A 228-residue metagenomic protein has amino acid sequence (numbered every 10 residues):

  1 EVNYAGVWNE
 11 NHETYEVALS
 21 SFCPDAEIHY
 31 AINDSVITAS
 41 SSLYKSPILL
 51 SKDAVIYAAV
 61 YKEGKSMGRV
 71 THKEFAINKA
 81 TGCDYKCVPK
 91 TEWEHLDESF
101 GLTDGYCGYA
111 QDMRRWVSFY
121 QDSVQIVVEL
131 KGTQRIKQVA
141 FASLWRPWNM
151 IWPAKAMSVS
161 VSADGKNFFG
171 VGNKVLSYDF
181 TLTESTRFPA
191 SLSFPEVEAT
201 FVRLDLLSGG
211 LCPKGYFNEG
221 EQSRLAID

Functional and structural regions predicted by a protein language model:
E1-Q125, L144: Short, compositionally stereotyped local motifs that mark structural "simplifiers"
L50, D179-S185: Short proline/glycine- and polar residue-rich coil/turn motifs
K79, L96, I151, M157-S160 (+1 more regions): Short, surface-exposed, charged/polar-biased interaction segments
K86-H95, S185-P195: Short, surface-exposed secondary-structure junctions/capping segments
V88-E92, K174-V175, E219-E221: Short intrinsically disordered coil segments
G108-G172, T186-D228: Aromatic, loop-rich ligand-recognition surfaces of beta-strand-rich domains
V171-T181: Solvent-exposed serine/threonine-rich low-complexity stretches and specific carbohydrate-binding patches
